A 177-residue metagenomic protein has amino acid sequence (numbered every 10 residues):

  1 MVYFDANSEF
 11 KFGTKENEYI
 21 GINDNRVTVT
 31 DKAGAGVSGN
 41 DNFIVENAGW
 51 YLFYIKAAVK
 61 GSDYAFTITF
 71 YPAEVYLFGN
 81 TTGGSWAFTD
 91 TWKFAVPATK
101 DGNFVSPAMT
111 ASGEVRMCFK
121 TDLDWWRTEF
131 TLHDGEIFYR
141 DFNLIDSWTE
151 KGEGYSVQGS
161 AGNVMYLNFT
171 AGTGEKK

Functional and structural regions predicted by a protein language model:
M1-K177: Insoluble glucan recognition modules
